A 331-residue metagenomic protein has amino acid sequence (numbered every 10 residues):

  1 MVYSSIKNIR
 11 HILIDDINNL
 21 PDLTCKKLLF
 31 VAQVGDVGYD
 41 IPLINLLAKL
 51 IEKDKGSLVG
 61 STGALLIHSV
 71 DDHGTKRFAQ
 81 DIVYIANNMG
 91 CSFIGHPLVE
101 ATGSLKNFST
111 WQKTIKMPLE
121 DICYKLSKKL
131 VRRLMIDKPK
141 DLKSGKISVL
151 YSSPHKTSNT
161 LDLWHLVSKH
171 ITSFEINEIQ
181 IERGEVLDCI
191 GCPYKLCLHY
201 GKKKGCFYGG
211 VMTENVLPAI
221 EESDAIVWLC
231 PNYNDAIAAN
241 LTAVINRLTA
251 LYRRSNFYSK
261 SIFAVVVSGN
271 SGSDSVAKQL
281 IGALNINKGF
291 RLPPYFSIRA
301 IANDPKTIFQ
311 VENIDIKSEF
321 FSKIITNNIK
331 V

Functional and structural regions predicted by a protein language model:
M1-E175, L217-E222, W228-C230, D235-V331: FMN-binding flavodoxin-like domain, especially the glycine-rich phosphate-binding loop
L150, I179-E182: The conserved SAM/SAH-binding core of class I Rossmann-like methyltransferase domains, concentrating on the hydrophobic
I181-G184, N232: Hydrophobic pocket-lining residues within nucleotide cofactor-binding pockets
G184-L217: Cysteine-cluster motifs in flexible loop/terminal segments that predominantly coordinate metals
